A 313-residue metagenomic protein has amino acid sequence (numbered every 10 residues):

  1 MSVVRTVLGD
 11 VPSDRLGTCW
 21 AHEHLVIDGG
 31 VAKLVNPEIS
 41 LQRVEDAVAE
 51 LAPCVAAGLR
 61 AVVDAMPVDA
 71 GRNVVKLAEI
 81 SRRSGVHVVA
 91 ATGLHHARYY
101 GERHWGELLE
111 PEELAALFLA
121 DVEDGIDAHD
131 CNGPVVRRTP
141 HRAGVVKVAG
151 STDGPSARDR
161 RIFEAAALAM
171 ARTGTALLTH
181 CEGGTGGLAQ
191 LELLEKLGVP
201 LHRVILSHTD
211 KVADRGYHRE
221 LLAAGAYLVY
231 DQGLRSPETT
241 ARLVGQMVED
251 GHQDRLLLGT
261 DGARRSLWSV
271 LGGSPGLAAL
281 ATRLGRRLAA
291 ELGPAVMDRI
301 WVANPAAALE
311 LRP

Functional and structural regions predicted by a protein language model:
S2-G9, A279-P313: Mid-to-C-terminal alpha-helical segments outside catalytic/metal-binding sites
G17-D28, L34-H87, E112-H141: Alpha-helical scaffold segments that flank or form the walls of functional sites
T18, A61, H87-V89, A143-V145 (+4 more regions): Structural preference for beta-strand elements that scaffold enzyme active sites
H22, V62, L94, M170 (+4 more regions): Divalent metal-coordination and catalytic microenvironments
G29-K33, V74, Y100, G187-L193 (+4 more regions): Histidine/acidic-residue-rich catalytic or RNA/ligand-binding cores of hydrolases and nuclease-related proteins
E79-R83, H87-V89, G93-T173, Y227 (+1 more regions): Active-site gating/metal-coordination segments in enzymes
A167, A171-E249: Catalytic pocket-lining loop regions of alpha/beta-barrel enzymes, especially the amidohydrolase/enolase/GH5 lineages
L177-L178, D231, Q253-G273: Short acidic/histidine-rich active-site segments
